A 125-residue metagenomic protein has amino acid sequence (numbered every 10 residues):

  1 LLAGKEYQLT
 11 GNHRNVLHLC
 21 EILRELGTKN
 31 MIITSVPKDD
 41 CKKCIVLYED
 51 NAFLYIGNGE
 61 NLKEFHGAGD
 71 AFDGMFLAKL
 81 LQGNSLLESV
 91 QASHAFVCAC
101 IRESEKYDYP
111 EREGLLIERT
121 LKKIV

Functional and structural regions predicted by a protein language model:
L1-A52: Conserved phosphate/ATP/ADP-binding segment of small-molecule kinases
E6-Y7, L80, E105: Short amphipathic alpha-helical interaction patches enriched in hydrophobic/aromatic residues with interspersed Lys/Arg
V16-R24, G57, S85-C100: Short, well-structured alpha-helical segments that form the helix of a local strand-helix-strand
N30, T34, G59-E60, V97: Active-site oxyanion/phosphate-handling segment shared across diverse enzymes
S35, D39, N61-H66: Short, small-residue-enriched loops and turns at beta-alpha junctions that line or gate enzyme active sites
D50-N61: Glycine/charged-rich beta-loop-alpha catalytic/anionic-binding loops adjacent to active sites
L62-L86: Short, small-residue alpha-helix embedded
E88-V125: Charged C-terminal helix
